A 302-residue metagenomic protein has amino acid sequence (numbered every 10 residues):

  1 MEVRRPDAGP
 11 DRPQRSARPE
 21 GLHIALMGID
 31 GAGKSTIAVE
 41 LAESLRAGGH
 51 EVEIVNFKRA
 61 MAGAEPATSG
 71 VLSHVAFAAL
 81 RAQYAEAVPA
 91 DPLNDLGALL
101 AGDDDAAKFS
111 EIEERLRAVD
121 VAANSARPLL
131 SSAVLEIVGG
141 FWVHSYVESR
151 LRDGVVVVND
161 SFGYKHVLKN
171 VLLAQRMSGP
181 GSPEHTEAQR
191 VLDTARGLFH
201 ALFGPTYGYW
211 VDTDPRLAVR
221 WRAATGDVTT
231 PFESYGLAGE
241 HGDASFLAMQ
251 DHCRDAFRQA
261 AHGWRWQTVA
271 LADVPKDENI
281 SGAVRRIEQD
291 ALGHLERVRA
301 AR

Functional and structural regions predicted by a protein language model:
E2-Q14, V219-R302: NTP-dependent small-molecule kinase module
L26: Hydrophobic anchor at the beta1->P-loop junction of P-loop NTPases
A32: ATP-binding Walker
S35: Walker A/P-loop
G48-P66: Short beta-strand-centered segment that lines the nucleotide-binding/catalytic pocket of NTP-utilizing
A60-T186: ATP-dependent small-molecule kinase phosphotransfer cores that center on conserved nucleotide phosphate-binding segments
H166-H252: A glycine- and Lys/Arg-enriched "phosphate-lid" helix/loop adjacent to the NTP-binding pocket of small-molecule kinases
